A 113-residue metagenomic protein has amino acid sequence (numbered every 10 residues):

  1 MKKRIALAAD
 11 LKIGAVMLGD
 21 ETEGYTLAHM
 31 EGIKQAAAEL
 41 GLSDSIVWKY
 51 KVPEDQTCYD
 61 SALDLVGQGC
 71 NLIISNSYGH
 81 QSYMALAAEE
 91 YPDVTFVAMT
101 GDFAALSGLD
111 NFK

Functional and structural regions predicted by a protein language model:
M1-L11: Short, low-complexity disordered leader/linker segments with a strong preference for bacterial N-terminal type II
K12-G32, A36, W48-C58, Y78-H80: Extracytoplasmic "Venus flytrap"
A15-V16, C70-Y78, T95-M99: Periplasmic-binding protein-like
D55-N71: Short, well-structured alpha-helical segments in soluble
Q81, D102-L106: Short gly/pro/ser/thr-enriched loop/turn and capping motifs at secondary-structure boundaries
A87-P92: Acidic (Asp/Glu)-rich catalytic clusters
A105-K113: Short beta-strand elements at the ligand-binding edges of bilobed clamshell
